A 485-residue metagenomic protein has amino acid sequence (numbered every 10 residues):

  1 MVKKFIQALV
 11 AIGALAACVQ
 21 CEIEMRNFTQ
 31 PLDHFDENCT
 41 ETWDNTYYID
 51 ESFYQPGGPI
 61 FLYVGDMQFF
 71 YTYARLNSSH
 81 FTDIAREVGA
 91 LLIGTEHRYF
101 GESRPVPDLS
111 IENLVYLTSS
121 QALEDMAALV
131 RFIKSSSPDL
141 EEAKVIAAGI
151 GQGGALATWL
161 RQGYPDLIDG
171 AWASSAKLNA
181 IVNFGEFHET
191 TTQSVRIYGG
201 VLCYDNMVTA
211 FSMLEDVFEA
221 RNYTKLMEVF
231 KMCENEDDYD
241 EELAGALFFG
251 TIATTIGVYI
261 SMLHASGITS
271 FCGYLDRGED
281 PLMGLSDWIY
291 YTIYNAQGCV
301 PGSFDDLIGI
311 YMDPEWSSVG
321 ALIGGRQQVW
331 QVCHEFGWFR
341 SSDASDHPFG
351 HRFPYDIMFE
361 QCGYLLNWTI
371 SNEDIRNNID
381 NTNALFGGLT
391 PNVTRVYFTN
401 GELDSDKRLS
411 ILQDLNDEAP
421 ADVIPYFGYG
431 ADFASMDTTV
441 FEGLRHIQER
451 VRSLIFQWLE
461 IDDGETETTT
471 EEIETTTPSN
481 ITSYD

Functional and structural regions predicted by a protein language model:
V2-G94, L109, Y116, L403 (+2 more regions): Catalytic-loop region of hydrolases
Y99-E112, D432: Glycine-rich "HGGG/HGxG" loop immediately N-terminal to the catalytic nucleophile of the alpha/beta-hydrolase
L114-S135: Alpha/beta-hydrolase active-site loop
D139-G151: Alpha/beta-hydrolase fold nucleophile elbow
L140-A143, L156-M207, R326-L366: Hydrolase active-site cap/lid region
G149-W159, D406: Glycine-rich nucleophile elbow surrounding the catalytic serine of serine-hydrolase chemistry
D166-R277: A catalytic-pocket lid/entrance helix-loop region that shapes and gates access to the active site across common
A244-E467: C-terminal subdomain of alpha/beta-hydrolase-fold enzymes, centered on the catalytic histidine and its supporting
